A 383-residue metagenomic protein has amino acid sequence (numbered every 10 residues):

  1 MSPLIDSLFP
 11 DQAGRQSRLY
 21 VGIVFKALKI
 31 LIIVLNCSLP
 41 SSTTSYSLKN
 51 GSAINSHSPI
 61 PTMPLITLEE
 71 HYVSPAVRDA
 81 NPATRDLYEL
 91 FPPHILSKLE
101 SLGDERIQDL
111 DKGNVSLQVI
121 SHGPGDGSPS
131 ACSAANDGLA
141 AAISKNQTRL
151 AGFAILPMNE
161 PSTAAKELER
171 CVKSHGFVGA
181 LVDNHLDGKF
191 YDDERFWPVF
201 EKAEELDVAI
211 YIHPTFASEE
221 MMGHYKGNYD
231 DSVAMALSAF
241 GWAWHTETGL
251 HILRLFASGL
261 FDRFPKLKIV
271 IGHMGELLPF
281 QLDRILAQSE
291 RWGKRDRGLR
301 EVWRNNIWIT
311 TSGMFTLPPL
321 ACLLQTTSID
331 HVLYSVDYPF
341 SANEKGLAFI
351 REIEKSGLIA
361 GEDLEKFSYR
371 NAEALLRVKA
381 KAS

Functional and structural regions predicted by a protein language model:
L4, L8, G51, H57-L117 (+9 more regions): Mid-to-C-terminal alpha-helical segments outside catalytic/metal-binding sites
T62, H71-E100, S218-T246, I285-N306: Active-site gating loops and adjacent loop-to-helix segments of metal-dependent hydrolytic enzymes
I66-L68, Q118-I120, A151-A154, A180-V182 (+4 more regions): Hydrophobic faces of well-ordered beta-strands that scaffold small-molecule active sites in alpha/beta enzyme cores
Y72, P124, L156-M158, L186 (+4 more regions): Active-site-proximal loop/turn and secondary-structure-junction residues that shape catalytic pockets, frequently
V77-R78, S130, M221-Y229, G275-E290 (+2 more regions): Histidine/acidic-residue-rich catalytic or RNA/ligand-binding cores of hydrolases and nuclease-related proteins
S116-H251: Active-site gating/metal-coordination segments in enzymes
F256-G259, P265-V302: Aromatic-lined glycan-binding groove of carbohydrate-active enzymes
